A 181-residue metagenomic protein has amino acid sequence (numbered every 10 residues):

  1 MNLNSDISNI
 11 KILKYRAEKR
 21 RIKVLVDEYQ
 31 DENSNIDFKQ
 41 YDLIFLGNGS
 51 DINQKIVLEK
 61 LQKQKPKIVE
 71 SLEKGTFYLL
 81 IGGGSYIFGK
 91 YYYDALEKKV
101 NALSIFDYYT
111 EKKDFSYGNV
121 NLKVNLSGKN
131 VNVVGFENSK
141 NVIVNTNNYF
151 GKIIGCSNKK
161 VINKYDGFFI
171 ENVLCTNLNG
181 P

Functional and structural regions predicted by a protein language model:
M1-E70: N-terminal beta1-alpha1 cap of cysteine-dependent amidohydrolase-like domains
E18-I22, Y108, I143: Generic secondary-structure signature for well-ordered alpha-helical cores
E28, G84-Y86, Y109, S139 (+2 more regions): Catalytic metal-binding/acid-base residues of hydrolase active sites
N33-D37, E111-K112, I143-V144: A short acidic, often aromatic-flanked loop/helix-cap motif at beta-alpha or helix-coil junctions that lines enzyme
L43-G47, L79, C175-N177: Structural motif
D51-L126, N130: Cysteine-nucleophile active-site neighborhood
K113-P181: Amide-donor transfer/coupling interface in amidating biosynthetic enzymes
